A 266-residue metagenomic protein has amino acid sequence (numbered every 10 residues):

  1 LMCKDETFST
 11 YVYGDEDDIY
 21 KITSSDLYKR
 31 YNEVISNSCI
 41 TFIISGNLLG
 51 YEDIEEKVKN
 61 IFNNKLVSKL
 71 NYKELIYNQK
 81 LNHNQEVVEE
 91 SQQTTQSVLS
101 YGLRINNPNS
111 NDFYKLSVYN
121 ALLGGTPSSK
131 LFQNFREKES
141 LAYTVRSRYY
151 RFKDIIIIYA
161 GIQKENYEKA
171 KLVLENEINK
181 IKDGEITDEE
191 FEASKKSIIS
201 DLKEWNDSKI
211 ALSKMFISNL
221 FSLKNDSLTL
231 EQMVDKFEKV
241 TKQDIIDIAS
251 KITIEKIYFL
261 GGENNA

Functional and structural regions predicted by a protein language model:
L1-N71, I105-N107, K115, E137-A266: Charge-rich, well-structured scaffold segments of protease-associated domains
C39, K69-K130, L260: His/Glu-based metal-binding/catalytic segments typifying zinc-dependent metallopeptidases
L122-L141, F152: M16/MPP (pitrilysin/insulinase) zinc-metallopeptidase core fold and M16-derived inactive scaffolds
